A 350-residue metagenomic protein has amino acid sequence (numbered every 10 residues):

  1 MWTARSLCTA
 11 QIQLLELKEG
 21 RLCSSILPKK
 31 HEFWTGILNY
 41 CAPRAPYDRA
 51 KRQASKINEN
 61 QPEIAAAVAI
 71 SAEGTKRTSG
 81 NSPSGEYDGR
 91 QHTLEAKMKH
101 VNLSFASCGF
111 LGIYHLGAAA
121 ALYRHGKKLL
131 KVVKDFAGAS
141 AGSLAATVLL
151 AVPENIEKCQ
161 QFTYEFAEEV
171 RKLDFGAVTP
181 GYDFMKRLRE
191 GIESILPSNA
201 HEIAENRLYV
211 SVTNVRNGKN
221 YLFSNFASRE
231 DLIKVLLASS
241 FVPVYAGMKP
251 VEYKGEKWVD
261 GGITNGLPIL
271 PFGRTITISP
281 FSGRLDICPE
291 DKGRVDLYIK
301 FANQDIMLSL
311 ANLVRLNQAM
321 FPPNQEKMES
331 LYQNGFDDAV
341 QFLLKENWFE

Functional and structural regions predicted by a protein language model:
W2-A139, L144-E350: Patatin-like phospholipase
